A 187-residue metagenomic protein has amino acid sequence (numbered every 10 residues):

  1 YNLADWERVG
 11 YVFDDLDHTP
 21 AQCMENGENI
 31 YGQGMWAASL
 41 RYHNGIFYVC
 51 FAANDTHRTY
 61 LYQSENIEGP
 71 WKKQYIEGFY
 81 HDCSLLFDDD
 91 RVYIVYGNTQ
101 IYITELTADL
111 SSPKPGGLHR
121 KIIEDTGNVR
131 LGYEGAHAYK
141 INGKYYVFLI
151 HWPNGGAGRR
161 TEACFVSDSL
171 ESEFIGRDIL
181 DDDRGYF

Functional and structural regions predicted by a protein language model:
Y1-F187: Carbohydrate-active catalytic/glycan-binding domains of CAZyme proteins, especially the secreted or lumenal ectodomains
